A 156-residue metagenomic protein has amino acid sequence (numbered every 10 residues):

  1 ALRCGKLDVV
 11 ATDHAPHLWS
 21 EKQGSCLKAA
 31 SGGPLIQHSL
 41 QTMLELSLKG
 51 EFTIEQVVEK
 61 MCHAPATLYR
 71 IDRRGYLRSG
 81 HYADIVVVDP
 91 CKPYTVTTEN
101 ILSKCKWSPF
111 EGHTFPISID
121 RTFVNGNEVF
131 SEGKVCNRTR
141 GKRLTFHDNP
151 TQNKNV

Functional and structural regions predicted by a protein language model:
A1, L44-E51, T114-N127, V156: Low-complexity, flexible helical/coil segments
R3-V10, H14-C91: His/Asp/Glu-enriched, well-ordered alpha-helical/loop segment that forms or immediately abuts the divalent-metal
S25, Y82-L144: C-terminal cap of metal-dependent C-N hydrolases
Y76-G80, N100, T151: Juxtamembrane/interface motifs at transmembrane-helix termini
R78, E111, N153-N155: Short, intrinsically disordered/low-complexity patches at protein termini and at juxtamembrane boundaries
L144-V156: Short, solvent-exposed cationic patches
